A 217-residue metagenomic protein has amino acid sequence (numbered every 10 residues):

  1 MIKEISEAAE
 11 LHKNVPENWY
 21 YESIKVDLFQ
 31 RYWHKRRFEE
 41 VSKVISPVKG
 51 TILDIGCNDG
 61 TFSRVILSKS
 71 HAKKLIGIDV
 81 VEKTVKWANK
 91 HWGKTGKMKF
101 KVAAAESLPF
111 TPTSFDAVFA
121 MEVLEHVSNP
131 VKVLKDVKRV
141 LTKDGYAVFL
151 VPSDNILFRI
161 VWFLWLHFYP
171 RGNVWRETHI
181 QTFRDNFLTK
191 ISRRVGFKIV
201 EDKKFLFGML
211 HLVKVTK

Functional and structural regions predicted by a protein language model:
M1-S107, T111, L134, F149-L150 (+3 more regions): Conserved N-terminal segment of class I S-adenosyl-L-methionine
F119: A conserved beta-strand element that flanks and buttresses the S-adenosyl-L-methionine
V123: Hydrophobic adenine-recognition pocket in adenosine-nucleotide-binding enzymes
H126: Histidine-centered divalent metal-coordination motifs
V131-K143: A short glycine-rich, Lys/Arg-flanked "PGG" loop and its adjoining helix->strand segment in the class I
V148-P170: Conserved class I S-adenosyl-L-methionine
